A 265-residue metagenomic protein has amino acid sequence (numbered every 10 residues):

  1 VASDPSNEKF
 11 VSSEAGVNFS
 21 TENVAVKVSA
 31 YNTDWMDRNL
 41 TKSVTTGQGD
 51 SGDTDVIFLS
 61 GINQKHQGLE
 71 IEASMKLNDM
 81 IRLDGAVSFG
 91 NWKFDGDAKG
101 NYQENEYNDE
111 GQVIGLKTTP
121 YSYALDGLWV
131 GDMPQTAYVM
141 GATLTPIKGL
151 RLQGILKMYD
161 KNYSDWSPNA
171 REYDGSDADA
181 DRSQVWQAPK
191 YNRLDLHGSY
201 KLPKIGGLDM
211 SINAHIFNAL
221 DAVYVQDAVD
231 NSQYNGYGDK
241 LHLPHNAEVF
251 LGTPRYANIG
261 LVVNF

Functional and structural regions predicted by a protein language model:
V1-S3, L40-F58, D95-G127, S164-Q184 (+1 more regions): Solvent-exposed loop segments that connect transmembrane elements
D4, E14-N18, S29, E70-E72 (+5 more regions): Outer-membrane beta-barrel architecture
D4-S60, K65-Q67, K93: Membrane-embedded beta-barrel scaffold of Gram-negative outer-membrane proteins
N7, N23-A25, D34-L40, N91-D97 (+4 more regions): Gram-negative outer-membrane beta-barrel proteins
K9-S13, S20-E22, N63-Q67, P134-Y138 (+3 more regions): Residues that define the transmembrane beta-barrel architecture of outer-membrane proteins
N23-V26, M80-L83, K148-L152, K204-M210: Repeated loop/turn-to-beta-strand initiation elements of outer-membrane beta-barrel proteins
N32-D34, D55-P168, V262: Gram-negative outer-membrane beta-barrel transporters
G149, M158-D174, Y200-F265: C-terminal beta-signal and adjacent terminal beta-strands/loops of Gram-negative outer-membrane beta-barrel proteins
